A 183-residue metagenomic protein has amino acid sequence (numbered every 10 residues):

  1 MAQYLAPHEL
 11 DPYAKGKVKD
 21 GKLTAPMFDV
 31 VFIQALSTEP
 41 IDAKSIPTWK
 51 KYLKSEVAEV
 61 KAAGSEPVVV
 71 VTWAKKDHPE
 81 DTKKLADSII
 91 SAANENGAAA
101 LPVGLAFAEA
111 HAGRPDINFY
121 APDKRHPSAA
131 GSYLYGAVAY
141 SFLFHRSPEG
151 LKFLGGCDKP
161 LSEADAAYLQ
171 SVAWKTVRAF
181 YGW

Functional and structural regions predicted by a protein language model:
M1-Q3, D29-Q34, E66-V71, A99-P102: Structural recognition of the beta-strand scaffold that forms the well-ordered cores of secreted hydrolase catalytic
M1-W49: Conserved SGNH/GDSL esterase-like catalytic core that processes O-acyl groups on lipids and polysaccharides
K19-P26, S55-A63: Acidic (Asp/Glu)-rich catalytic clusters
S37-I46, T72-P79, N118-P127: Second-shell loop/turn segments in exported
P47-L53, T82-A86: Charged helix-capping and loop-helix junction motifs
V60-D87, V103-R114: Active-site segments of SGNH/GDSL-like serine hydrolases that catalyze O-acetyl group transfer/hydrolysis on lipids
D87-N118, A137-E149: Extracellular serine-dependent O-acyl
H126, A137-W183: Conserved catalytic region of serine esterases and O-acyltransferases that act on ester linkages in lipids
